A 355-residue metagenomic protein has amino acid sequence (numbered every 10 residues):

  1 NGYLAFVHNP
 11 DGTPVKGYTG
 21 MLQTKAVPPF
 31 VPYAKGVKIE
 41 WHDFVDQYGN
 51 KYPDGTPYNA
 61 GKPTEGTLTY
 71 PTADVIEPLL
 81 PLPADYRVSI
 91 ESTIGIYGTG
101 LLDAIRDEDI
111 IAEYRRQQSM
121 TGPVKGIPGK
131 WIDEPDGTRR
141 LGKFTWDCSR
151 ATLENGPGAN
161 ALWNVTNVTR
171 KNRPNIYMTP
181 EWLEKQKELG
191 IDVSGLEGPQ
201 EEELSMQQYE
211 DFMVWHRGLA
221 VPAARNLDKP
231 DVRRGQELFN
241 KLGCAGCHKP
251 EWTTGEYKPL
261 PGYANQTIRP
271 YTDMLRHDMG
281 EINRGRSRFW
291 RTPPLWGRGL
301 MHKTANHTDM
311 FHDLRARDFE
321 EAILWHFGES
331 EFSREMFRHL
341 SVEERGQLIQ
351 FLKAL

Functional and structural regions predicted by a protein language model:
N1-L355: Periplasmic c-type cytochrome electron-transfer domains
